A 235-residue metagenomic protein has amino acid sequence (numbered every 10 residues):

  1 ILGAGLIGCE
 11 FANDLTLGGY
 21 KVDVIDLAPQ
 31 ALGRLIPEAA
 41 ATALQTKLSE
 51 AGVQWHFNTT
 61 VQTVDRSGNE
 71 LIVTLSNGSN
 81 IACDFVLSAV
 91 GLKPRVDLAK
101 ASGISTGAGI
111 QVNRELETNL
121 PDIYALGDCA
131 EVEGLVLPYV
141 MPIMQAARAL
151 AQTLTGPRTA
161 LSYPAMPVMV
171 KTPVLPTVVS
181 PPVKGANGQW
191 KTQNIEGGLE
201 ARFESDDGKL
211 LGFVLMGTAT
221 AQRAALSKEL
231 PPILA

Functional and structural regions predicted by a protein language model:
L2-G5: Glycine-rich Rossmann-fold phosphate-binding loop(s) that bind the pyrophosphate of adenine dinucleotide cofactors
I7-T63, I143, L161-M169, P173-P176: Rossmann-like dinucleotide-binding cores of NAD(P)H-dependent redox enzymes
E10, G33, C83, R95-D97 (+2 more regions): Glycine/Thr-rich phosphate-binding loops of Rossmann-like dinucleotide-binding domains
I25, T74, V112, F203-D206: Hydrophobic alpha-helical segments, especially N-terminal targeting/anchoring helices
V61-V64, L116, R202-F203: A structural signal for short hydrophobic beta-strand segments in well-ordered beta-sheet cores
G68, I72-T74, S79-Q152: FAD-site-proximal beta/loop scaffold in flavoenzymes
C129-A221: Mid-to-C-terminal Rossmann-like scaffold of FAD/NAD(P)H-dependent oxidoreductases
A219-L234: A short, polar/charged loop-to-alpha-helix boundary motif
